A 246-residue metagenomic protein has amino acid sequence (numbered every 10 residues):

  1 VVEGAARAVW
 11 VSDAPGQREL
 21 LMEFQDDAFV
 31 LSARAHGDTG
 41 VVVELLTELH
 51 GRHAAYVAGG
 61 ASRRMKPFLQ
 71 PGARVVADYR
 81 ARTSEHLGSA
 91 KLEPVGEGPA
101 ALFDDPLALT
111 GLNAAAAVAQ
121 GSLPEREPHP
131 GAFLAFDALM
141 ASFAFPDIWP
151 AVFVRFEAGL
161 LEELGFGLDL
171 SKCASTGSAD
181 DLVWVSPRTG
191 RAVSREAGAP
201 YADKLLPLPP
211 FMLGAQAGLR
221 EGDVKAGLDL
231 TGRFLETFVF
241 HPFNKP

Functional and structural regions predicted by a protein language model:
G4-A6: Compositionally biased, low-complexity intrinsically disordered regions
G16-V42, L46-P246: Non-catalytic alpha-helical scaffolds and adjoining flexible linkers that form interface surfaces for assembly
